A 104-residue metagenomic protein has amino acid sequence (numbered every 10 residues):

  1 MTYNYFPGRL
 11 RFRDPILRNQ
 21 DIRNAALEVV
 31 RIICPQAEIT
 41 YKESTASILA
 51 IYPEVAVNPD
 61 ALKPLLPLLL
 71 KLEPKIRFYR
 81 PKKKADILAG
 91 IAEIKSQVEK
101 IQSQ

Functional and structural regions predicted by a protein language model:
M1-P7, P64, L69-Q104: C-terminal low-complexity, charged extensions that often adopt amphipathic alpha-helices
M1-Q20: Conserved, charge-rich beta-strand/loop surface module that forms ligand/interface-binding patches within domains
T2-Y3, I39-E43: Short beta-strand
P15-P35: Short amphipathic alpha-helix segments
A25-V30, A61-L69: Short amphipathic alpha-helices in soluble, non-transmembrane regions that often serve as interface/regulatory elements
A46-I51: Minor-groove-contacting beta-hairpin "wing" of winged helix-turn-helix DNA-binding domains
Y52-V57: Helix N-cap motif at beta-to-alpha junctions
